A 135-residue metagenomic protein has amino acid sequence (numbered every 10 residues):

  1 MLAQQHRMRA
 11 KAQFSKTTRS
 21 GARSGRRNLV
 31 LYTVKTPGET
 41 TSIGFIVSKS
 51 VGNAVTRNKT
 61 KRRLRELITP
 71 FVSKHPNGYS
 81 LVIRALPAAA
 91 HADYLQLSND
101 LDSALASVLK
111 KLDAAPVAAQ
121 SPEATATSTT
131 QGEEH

Functional and structural regions predicted by a protein language model:
M1-H135: Positively charged, solvent-exposed patches that mediate nucleic-acid binding
